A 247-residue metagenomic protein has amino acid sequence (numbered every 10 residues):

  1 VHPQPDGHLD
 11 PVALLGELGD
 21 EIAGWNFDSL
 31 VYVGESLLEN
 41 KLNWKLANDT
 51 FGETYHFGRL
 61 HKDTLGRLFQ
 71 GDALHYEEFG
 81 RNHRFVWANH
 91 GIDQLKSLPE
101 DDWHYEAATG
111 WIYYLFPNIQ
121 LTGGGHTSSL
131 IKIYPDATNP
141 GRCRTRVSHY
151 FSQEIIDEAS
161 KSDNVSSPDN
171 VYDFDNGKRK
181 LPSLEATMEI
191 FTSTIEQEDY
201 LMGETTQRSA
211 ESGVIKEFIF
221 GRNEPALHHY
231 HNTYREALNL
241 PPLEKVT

Functional and structural regions predicted by a protein language model:
V1-T247: C-terminal catalytic domain of Rieske-type non-heme iron oxygenases
